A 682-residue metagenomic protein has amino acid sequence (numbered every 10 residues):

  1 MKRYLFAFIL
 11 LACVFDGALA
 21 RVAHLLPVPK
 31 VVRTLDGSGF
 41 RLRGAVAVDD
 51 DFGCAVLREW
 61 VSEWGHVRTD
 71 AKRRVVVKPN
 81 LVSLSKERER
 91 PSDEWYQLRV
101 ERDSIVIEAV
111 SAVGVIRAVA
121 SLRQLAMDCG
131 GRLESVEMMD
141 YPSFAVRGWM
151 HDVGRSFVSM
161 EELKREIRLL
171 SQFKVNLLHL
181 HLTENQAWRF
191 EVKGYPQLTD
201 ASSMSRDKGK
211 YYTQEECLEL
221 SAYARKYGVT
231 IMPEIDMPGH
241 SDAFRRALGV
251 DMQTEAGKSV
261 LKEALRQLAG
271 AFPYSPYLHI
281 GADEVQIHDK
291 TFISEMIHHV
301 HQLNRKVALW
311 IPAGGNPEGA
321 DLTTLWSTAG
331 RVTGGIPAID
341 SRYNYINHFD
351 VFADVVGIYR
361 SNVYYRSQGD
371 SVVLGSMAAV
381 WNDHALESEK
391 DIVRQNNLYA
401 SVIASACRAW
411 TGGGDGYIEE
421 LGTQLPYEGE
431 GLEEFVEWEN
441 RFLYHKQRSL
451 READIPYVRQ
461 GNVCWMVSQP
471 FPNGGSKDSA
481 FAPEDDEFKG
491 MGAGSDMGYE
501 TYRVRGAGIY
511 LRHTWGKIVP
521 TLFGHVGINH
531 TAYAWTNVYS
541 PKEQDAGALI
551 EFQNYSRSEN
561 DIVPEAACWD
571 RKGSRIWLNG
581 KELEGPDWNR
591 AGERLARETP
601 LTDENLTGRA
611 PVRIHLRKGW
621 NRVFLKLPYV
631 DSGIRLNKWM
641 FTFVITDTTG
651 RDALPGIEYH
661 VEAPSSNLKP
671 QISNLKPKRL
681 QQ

Functional and structural regions predicted by a protein language model:
A7-L10, A18-M139, L309-I311, N440 (+3 more regions): Acidic, contiguous N-terminal accessory segments
A20, V436-N529, R557, W588 (+2 more regions): Accessory carbohydrate-binding/adhesion or oligomerization-edge regions at the termini of glycan-active proteins
E89-Y277, E295, H299, L601 (+1 more regions): Feature activates predominantly on carbohydrate-active enzymes
R266-V332: Gly/Pro-rich turn-and-neighbor structural signature
S327-N462: Flexible, acidic glycine-rich loops studded with aromatic residues
V526-Y539, G608-A610: Short beta-strands within extracellular/lumenal beta-sheet-rich domains
K542-C568: A short beta-strand element within beta-rich, extracytoplasmic domains of secreted/secretory-pathway proteins
D561-V563, C568-V644: Beta-strand-rich ligand-recognition modules
